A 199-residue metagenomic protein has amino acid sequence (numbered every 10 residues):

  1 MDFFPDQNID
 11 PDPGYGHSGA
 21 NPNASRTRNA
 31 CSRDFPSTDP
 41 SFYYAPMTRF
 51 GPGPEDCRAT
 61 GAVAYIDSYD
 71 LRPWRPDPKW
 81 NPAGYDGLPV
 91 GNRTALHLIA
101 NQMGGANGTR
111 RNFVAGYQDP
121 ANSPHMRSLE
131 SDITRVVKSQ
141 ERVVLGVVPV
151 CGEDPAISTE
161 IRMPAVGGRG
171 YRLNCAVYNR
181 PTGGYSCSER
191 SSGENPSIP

Functional and structural regions predicted by a protein language model:
M1-R49: N-terminal low-complexity, Pro/Thr/Ser-rich intrinsically disordered segments that act as propeptides or flexible
N29-P199: Domain-level detector of nuclease and nuclease-like folds in predominantly extracellular/periplasmic contexts
